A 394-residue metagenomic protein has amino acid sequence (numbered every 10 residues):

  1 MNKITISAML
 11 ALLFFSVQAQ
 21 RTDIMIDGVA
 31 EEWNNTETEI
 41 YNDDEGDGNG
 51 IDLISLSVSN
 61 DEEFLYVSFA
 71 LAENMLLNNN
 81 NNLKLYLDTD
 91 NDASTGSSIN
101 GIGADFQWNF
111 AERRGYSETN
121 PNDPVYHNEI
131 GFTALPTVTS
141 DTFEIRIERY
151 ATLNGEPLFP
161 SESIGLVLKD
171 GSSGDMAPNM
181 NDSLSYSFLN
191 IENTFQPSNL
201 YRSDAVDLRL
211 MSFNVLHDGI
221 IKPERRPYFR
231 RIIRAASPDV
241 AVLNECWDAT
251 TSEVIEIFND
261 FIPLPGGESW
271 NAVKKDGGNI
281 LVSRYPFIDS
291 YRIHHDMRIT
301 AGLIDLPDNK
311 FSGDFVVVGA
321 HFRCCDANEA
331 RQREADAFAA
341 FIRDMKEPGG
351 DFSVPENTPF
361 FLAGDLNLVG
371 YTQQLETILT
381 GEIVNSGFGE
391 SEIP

Functional and structural regions predicted by a protein language model:
M1-T22: Bacterial Sec-dependent N-terminal signal peptides
R21-E45, L77-S140, G389-P394: Extracellular/luminal beta-rich ligand-recognition and adhesion surfaces characterized by aromatic-Gly/Pro-enriched
R21-V29, W33-E37, Y86-E112, A151-D204 (+1 more regions): Acidic/polar low-complexity flexible segments
G28, E63-A72, F143-R149: Short, well-ordered beta-strand segments enriched in hydrophobic/aromatic residues
L76-N79, T95, N154-G155, I220-K222 (+4 more regions): Extracytoplasmic/secreted cell-surface and envelope-processing proteins
A177-I262, K274-N279, F315, A330-D336 (+1 more regions): N-terminal, active-site-proximal structural segment of metallo-dependent hydrolase catalytic domains
C246-C324: Structured beta-strand-rich core segments of catalytic domains in phosphoester-bond hydrolases
D336-P394: Metal-dependent phosphoesterases centered on the DNase I-like endonuclease/exonuclease/phosphatase
